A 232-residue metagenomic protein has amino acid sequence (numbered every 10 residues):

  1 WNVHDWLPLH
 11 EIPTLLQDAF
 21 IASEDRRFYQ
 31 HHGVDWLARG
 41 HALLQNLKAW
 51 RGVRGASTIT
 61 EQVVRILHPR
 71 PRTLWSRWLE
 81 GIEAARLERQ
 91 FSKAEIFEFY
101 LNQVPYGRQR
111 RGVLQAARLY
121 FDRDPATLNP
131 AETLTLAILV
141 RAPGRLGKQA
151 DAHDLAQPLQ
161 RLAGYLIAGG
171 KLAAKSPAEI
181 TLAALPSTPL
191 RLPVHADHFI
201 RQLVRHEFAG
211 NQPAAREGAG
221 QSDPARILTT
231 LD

Functional and structural regions predicted by a protein language model:
W1-H4, R39-A42, R77, E217-A219: N-terminal periplasmic "start-of-domain" segments of outer-membrane beta-barrel proteins
W1-L9, S23, G81-I82: N-terminal post-signal-peptidase region of extra-cytosolic proteins
H4, H10, D18, H31-H32 (+5 more regions): Histidine (H) residue identity feature
P8-I59, R111-F121, L128, P177-A183: Flexible, acidic/glycine-enriched loop-and-adjacent beta/alpha segments that face the extracytoplasmic/periplasmic side
G52-D232: Non-catalytic, structured segments within soluble enzyme domains
